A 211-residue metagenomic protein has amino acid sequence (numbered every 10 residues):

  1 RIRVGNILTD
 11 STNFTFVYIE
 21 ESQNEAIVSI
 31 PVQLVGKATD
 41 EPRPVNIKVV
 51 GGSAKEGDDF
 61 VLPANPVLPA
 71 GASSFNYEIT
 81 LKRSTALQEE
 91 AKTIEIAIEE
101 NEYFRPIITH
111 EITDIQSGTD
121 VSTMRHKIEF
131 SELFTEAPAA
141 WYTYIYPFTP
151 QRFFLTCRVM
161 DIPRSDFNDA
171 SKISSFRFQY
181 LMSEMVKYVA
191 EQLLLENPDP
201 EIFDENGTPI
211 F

Functional and structural regions predicted by a protein language model:
R1-R43, G51-G57, N76, K92 (+1 more regions): Intrinsically disordered, low-complexity regulatory regions in eukaryotic proteins
G36, R83-T85: A generic structural motif
A54-P66: Extended, structured, electrostatic nucleic-acid-contact surfaces
P66-F75: Short proline/glycine- and polar residue-rich coil/turn motifs
S74-K82: Exposed aromatic-hydrophobic patches
K82, A97-N101: Beta-strand-rich extracellular modules
T85-T93: Short glycine/proline/serine/threonine-rich loop/turn segments at secondary-structure transition edges
